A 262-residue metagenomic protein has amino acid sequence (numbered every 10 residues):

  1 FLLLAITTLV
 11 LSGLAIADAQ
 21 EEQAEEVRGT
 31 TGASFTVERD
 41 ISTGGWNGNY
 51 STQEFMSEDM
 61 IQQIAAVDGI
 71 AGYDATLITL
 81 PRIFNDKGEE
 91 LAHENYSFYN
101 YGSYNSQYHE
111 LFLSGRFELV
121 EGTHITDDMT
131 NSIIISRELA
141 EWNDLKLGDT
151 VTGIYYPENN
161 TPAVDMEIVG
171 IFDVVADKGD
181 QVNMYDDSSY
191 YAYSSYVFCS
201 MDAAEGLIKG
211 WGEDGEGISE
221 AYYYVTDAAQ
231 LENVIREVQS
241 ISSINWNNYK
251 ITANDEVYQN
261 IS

Functional and structural regions predicted by a protein language model:
F1-E21: Short, strongly hydrophobic transmembrane alpha-helices
E26-E256: Basic-flanked hydrophobic alpha-helices used for secretion and membrane insertion
I261-S262: N-terminal membrane-entry
